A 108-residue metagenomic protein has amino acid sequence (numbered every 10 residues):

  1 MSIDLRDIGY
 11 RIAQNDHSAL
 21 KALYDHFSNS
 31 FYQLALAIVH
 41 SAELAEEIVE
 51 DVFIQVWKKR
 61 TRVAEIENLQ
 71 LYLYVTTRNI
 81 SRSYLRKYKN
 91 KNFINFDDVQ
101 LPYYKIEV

Functional and structural regions predicted by a protein language model:
M1, E65-I66: Residue-level signature of the cytosolic catalytic core of signaling kinases
M1-S30: N-terminal module of bacterial RNA polymerase sigma factors
S2-L5, K91-V108: Internal acidic/polar
A13-K21, Q33-D51: Short, charged helix-capping/linker segments at alpha-helix termini
Q33, E47-I54, K58, E67-N79: Structural recognition of an alpha-helix C-terminal capping motif at a helix-to-coil junction
T61-E65, V75-N95: Arg/Lys-rich amphipathic alpha helix in sigma70-family domain 2
